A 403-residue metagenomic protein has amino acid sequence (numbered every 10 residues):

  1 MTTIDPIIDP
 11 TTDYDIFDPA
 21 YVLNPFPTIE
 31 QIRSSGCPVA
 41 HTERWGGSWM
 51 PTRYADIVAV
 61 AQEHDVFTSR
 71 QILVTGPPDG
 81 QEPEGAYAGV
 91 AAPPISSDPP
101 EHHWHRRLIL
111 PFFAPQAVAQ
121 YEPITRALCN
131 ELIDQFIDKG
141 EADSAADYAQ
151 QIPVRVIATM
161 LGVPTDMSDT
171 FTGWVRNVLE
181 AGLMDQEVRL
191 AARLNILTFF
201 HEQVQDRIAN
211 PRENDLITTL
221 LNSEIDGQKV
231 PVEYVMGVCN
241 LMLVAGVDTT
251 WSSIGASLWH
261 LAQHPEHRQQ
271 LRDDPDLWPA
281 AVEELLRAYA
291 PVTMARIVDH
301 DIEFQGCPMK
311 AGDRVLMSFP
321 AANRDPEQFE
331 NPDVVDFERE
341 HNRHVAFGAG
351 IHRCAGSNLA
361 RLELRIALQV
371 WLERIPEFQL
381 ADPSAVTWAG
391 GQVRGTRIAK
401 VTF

Functional and structural regions predicted by a protein language model:
M1-F403: Cytochrome P450
